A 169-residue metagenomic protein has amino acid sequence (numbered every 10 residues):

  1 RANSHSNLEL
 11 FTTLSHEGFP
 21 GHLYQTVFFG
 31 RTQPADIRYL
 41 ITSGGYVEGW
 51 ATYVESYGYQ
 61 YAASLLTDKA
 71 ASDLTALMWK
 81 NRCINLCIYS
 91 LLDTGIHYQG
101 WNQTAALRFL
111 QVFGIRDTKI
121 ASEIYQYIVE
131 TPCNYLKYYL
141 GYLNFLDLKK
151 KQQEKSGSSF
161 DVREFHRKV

Functional and structural regions predicted by a protein language model:
R1-V169: Long, His/Glu/Asp-enriched segments that create or flank divalent metal/ion-associated functional microenvironments
